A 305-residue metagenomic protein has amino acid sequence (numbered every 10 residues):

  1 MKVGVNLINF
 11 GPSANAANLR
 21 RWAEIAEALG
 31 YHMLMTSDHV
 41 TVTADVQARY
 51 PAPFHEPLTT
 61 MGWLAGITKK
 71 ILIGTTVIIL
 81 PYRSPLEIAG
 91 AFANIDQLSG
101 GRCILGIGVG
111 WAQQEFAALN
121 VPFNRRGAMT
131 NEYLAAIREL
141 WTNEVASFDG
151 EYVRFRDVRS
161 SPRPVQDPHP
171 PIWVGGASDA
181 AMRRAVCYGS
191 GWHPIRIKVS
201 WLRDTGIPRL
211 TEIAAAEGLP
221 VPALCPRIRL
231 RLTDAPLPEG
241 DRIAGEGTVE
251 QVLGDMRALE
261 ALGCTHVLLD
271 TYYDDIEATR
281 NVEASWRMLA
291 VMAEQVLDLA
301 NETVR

Functional and structural regions predicted by a protein language model:
M1-R305: Active-site-adjacent structural elements that line small-molecule/cofactor binding pockets in enzymes
